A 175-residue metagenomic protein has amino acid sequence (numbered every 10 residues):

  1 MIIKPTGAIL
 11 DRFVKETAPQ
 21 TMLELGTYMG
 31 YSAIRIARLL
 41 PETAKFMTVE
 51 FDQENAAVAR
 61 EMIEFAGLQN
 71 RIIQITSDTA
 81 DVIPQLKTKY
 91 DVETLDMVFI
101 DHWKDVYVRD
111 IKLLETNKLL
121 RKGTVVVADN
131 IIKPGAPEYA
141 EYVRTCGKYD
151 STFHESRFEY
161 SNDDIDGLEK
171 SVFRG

Functional and structural regions predicted by a protein language model:
M1-D81: SAM cofactor-binding core of SAM-dependent methyltransferases, primarily the Rossmann-like beta-alpha-beta module
S32, V58, L86, R109 (+1 more regions): Short, function-defining helix-loop hinge/capping sites that tune catalysis or transport
I36-L39, E61-I63, T88-Y90, K112-T116 (+1 more regions): Short, glycine/charged-enriched secondary-structure capping and boundary segments
G67-Q69, E93, D166: Short gly/pro-enriched beta-turn/loop segments at secondary-structure junctions
I72-P134: Active-site segment flanking the S-adenosylmethionine/decSAM binding pocket in AdoMet-dependent transferases
V106-G175: C-terminal substrate-binding/active-site "lid" region of AdoMet-derived donor-dependent transferases
